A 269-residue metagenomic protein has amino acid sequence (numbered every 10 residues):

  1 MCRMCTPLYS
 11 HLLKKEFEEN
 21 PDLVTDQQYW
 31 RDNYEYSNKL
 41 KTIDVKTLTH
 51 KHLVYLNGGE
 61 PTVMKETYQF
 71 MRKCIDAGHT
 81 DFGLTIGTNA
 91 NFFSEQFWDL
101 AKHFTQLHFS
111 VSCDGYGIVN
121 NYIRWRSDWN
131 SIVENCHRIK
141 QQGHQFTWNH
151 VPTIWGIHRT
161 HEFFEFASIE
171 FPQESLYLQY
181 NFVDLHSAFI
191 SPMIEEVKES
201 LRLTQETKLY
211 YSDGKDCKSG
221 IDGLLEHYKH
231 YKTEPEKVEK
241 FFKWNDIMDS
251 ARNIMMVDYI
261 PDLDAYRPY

Functional and structural regions predicted by a protein language model:
M1: The −1 position to Zn-ligating cysteines in a subset of zinc-ribbon hairpins
T6-N38, L48-K65, A77-S94, K102-E134 (+2 more regions): Core AdoMet radical
P7, R72, D76, E165 (+1 more regions): Short, well-ordered alpha-helices that flank and scaffold nucleotide-derived cofactor binding pockets
K41-L48, M71-A77, L100-K102, I139: Leucine-rich repeat
K65, Q69-R72, N130, E165: Surface-exposed alpha-helical interface segments used for non-catalytic interactions
Y68-R72, E95-A101, R159-H161: Distinct, well-ordered alpha-helical segments
T85, T105-S110, D128-P268: Conserved C-terminal portion of the radical SAM core fold that forms the substrate/S-adenosylmethionine-binding
